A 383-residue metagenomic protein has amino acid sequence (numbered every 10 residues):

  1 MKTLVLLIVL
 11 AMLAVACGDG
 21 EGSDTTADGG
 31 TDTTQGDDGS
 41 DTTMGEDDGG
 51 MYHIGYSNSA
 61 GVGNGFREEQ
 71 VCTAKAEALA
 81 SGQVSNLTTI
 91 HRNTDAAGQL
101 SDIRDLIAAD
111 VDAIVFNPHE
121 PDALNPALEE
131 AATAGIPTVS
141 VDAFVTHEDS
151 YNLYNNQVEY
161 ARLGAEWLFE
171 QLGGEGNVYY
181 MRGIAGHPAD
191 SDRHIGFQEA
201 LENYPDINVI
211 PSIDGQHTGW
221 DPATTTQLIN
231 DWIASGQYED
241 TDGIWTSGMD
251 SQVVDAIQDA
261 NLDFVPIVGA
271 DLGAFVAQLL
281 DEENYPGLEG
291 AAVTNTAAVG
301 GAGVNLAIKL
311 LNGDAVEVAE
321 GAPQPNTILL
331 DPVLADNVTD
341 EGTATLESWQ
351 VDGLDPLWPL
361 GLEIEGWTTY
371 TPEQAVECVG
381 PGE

Functional and structural regions predicted by a protein language model:
C17-A27, T31: Bacterial lipoprotein signal-peptidase II cleavage site
G45-E46, G50-Y52, L201, A302-E383: Hinge/cleft segment of the Venus flytrap/periplasmic-binding protein
M51-E77, S81, L87-L100, N117-P121 (+2 more regions): Extracytoplasmic "Venus flytrap"
I54, Q99, L153-V178, D192 (+3 more regions): Hydrophobic alpha-helical segments within soluble ligand-binding/sensing domains
Y56-S57, D110-P118, P137-V141, Y179-Y180 (+4 more regions): Periplasmic-binding protein-like
T89-H91, V145-W167, Y180-A185, N284-A297: Short beta-strand elements at the ligand-binding edges of bilobed clamshell
A113-A132, F197, T218-L280, V304: Hydrophobic alpha-helical
P121-E159, L163, N177, A274-L279: Flexible loop/hinge segments that line or gate small-molecule binding clefts
